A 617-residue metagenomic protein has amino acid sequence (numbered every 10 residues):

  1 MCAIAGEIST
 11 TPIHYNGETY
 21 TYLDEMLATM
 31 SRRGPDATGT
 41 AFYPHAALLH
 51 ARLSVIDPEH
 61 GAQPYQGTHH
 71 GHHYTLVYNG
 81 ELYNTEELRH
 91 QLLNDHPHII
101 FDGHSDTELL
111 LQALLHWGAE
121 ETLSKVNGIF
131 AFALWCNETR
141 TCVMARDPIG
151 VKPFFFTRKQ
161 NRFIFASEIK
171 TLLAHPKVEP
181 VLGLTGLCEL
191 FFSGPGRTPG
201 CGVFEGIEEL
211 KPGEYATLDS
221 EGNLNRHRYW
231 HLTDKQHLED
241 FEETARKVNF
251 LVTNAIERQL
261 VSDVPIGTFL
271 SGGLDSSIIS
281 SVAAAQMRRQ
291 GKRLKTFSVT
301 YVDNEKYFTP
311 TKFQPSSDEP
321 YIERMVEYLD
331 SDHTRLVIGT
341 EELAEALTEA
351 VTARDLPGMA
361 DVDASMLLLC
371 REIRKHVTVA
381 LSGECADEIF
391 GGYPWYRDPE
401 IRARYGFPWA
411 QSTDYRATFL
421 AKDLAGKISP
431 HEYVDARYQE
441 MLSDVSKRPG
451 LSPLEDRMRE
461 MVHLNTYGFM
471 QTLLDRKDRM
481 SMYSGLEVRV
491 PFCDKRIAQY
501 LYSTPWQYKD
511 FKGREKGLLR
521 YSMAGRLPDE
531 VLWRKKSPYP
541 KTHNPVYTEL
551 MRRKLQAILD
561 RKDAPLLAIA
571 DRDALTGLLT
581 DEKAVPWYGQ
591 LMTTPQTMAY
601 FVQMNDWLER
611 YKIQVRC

Functional and structural regions predicted by a protein language model:
M1-I4, I8, T21-E25, A174 (+5 more regions): Adenosyl-5′-phosphate
M1-T348, A353, M366, G525 (+3 more regions): Cysteine-centered catalytic environments shared across enzyme families
D106-L109, D387-E388, R416: Conserved A3 ("GATE") glycine/threonine-rich loop of ANL adenylate-forming enzymes
T348-T352, Y396-D398, V546-T548: Short low-complexity, flexible loop/linker segments enriched in glycine and/or proline with clustered acidic
I373-R374: Active-site nucleotide-sugar/metal-binding loop of Leloir-type enzymes
V377-D387, G391-Y393: Short acidic/histidine-rich active-site segments
F390-D414: A mobile, often basic/glycine-rich helix-loop segment that functions as the active-site lid/recognition loop
